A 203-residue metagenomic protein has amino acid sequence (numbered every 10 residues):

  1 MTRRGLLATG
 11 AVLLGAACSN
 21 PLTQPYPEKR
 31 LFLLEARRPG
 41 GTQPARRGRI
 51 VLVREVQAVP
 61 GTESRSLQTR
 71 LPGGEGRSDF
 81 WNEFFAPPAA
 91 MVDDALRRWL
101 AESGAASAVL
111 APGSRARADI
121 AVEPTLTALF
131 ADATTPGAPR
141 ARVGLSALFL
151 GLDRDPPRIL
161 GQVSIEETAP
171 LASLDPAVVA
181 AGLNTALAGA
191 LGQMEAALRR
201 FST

Functional and structural regions predicted by a protein language model:
G5-P21: N-terminal export signals
C18-P88, F201-T203: A structural "domain/chain start" motif
S19-F32, R37-G41, S103-D155: Surface-exposed short loop/turn segments
I50-E55, Q68, A121-L126, R142-L148 (+1 more regions): Soluble periplasmic/extracytoplasmic beta-strand elements of cell-envelope proteins
R77-E83, R154-Q193: Short secondary-structure boundary motifs at beta->alpha junctions and helix caps
A89, D93, R97, N184-L187 (+2 more regions): Extracytoplasmic/secreted envelope proteins and their assembly/folding machinery, especially bacterial periplasmic
R97, A101-A105, E195-R199: Sec-exported extracytoplasmic/periplasmic mature domains
